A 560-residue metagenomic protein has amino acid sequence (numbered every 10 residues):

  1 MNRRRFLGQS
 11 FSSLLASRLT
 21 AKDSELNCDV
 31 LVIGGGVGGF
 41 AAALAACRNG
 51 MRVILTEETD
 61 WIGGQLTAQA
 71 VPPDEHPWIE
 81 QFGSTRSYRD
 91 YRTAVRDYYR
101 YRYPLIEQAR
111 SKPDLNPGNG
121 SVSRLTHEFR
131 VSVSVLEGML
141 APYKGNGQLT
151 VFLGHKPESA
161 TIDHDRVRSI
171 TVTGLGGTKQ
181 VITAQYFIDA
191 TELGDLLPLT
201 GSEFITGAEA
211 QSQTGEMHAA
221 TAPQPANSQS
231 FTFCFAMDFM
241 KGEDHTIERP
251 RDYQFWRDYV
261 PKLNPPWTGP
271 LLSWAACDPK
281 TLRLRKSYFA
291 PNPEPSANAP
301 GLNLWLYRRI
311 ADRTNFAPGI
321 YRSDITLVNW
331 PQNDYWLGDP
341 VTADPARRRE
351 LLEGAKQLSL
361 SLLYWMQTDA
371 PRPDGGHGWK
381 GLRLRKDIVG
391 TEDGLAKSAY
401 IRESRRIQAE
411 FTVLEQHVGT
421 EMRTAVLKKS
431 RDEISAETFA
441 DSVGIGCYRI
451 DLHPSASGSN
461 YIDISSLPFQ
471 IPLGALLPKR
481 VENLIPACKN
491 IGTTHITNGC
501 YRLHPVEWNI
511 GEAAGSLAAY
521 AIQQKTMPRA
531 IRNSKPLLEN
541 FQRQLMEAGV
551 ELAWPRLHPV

Functional and structural regions predicted by a protein language model:
R4-K22: N-terminal export signals
E25-G36: Beta1/beta-strand and adjacent pyrophosphate-binding region of the FAD-binding site in flavoprotein oxidoreductases
N27-C28, N49-R52, N146-L149, Q180 (+1 more regions): Loop/turn elements at helix/coil->beta-strand transitions in domains of secreted/extracellular proteins
G39: N-terminal Rossmann-fold NAD(P) dinucleotide-binding loop
A46: Aromatic pocket-lining residues of Rossmann-like dinucleotide-binding sites
M51-R52, E57-H155, S159, Q229-F235: Conserved N-terminal/central alpha/beta ligand/cofactor-binding core
Q65, L153-G154, R166, T173-Y186 (+1 more regions): Flavin (FAD/FMN)-binding glycine-rich loop and adjacent Rossmann-like elements that form
